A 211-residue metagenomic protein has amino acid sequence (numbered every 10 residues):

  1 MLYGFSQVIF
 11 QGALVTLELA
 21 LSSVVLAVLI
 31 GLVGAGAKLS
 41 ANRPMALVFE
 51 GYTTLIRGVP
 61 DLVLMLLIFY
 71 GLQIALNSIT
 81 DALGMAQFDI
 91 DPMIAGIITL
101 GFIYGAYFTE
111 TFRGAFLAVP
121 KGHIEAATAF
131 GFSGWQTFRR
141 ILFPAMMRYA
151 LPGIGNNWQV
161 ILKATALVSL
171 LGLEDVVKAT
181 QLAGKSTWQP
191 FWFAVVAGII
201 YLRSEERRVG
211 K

Functional and structural regions predicted by a protein language model:
M1-K211: Transmembrane alpha-helices and adjacent helix-loop boundaries
